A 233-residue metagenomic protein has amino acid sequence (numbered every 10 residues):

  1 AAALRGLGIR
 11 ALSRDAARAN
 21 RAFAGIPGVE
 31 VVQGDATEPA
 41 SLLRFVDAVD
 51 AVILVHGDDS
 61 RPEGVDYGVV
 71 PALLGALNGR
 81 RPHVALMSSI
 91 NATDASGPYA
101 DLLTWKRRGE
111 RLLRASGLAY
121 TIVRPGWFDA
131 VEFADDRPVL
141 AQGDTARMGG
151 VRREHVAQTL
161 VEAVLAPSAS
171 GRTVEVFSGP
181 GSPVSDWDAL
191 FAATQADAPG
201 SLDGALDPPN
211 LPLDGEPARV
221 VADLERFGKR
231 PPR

Functional and structural regions predicted by a protein language model:
A1-A24, V29, T37-F45, V49 (+3 more regions): Oxidoreductase cofactor-interface core, primarily capturing Rossmann-like NAD(P)-dependent enzymes
G34: Cofactor-binding loops of NAD(P)H-dependent oxidoreductases, dominated by short-chain dehydrogenase/reductases
V55-G57: Short, well-ordered coil/turn residues at beta-beta hairpins and beta-strand->alpha-helix junctions within
V70: Aromatic/hydrophobic pocket-lining residues that form the small-molecule binding cavity in soluble enzyme cores
L202-R233: Amphipathic terminal alpha-helices
